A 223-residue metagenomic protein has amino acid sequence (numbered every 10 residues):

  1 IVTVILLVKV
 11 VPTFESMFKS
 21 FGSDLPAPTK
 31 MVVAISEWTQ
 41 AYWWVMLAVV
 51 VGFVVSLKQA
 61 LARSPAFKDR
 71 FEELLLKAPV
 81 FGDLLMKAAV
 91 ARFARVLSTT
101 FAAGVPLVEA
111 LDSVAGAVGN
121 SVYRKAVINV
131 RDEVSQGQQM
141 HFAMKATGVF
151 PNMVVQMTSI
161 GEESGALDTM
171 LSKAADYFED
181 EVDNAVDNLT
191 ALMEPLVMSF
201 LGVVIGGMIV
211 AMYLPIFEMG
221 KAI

Functional and structural regions predicted by a protein language model:
I1-A60, D180-I223: Bilayer-spanning, highly hydrophobic alpha-helical transmembrane segments
T13, A27, M31, A66 (+4 more regions): Short acidic-hydrophobic sequence patches enriched in Asp/Glu that either
E15-F18, T29-V32, S36, E72-L75 (+7 more regions): Conserved protein kinase catalytic domain
K19-S20, S56-L76: Juxtamembrane helix-loop transition segments at the membrane interface in multi-pass membrane proteins
S23-V32, D69-K87: Membrane-cytosol interface motif
V45-R63, T99-G116: Alpha-helical membrane-embedding segments and immediately adjacent membrane-interface amphipathic helices
P79, G104, P215: Conserved functional loop/turn residues at catalytic and ligand-binding sites
G82-L192: Glycine- and small-hydrophobic-enriched helix-loop-helix hairpins
